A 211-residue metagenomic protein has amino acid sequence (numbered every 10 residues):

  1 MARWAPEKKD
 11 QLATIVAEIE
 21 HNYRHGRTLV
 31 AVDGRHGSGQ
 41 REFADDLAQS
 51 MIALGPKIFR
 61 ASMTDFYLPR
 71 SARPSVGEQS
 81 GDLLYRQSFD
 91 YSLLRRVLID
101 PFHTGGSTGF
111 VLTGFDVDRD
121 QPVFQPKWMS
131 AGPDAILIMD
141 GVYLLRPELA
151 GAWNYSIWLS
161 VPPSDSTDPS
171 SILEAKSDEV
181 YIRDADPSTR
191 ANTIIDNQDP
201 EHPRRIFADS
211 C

Functional and structural regions predicted by a protein language model:
M1-N22, G151, Y155, S164 (+1 more regions): NTP-dependent small-molecule kinase module
H25-V30, D134: Pre-Walker A (Motif I) flank of P-loop NTPase domains
V32-A48: Glycine-rich phosphate-binding P-loop
Q49-F59: Post-Walker A helix-loop "phosphate-sensing" segment adjacent to the P-loop in P-loop NTPases
F59-S62, L68-R119: Conserved nucleotide-sensing/catalytic segment adjacent to the nucleotide-binding pocket in NTP-handling enzymes
E78-Y85, A150, N154-D186: A glycine- and Lys/Arg-enriched "phosphate-lid" helix/loop adjacent to the NTP-binding pocket of small-molecule kinases
H103, T108, T113, V117-Q121 (+1 more regions): P-loop/Walker A phosphate-binding loop and immediately adjacent motor/lid segment at beta-alpha junctions
Q121-D168: ATP-dependent NMP and nucleoside kinases share a basic, alpha-helical "lid"
